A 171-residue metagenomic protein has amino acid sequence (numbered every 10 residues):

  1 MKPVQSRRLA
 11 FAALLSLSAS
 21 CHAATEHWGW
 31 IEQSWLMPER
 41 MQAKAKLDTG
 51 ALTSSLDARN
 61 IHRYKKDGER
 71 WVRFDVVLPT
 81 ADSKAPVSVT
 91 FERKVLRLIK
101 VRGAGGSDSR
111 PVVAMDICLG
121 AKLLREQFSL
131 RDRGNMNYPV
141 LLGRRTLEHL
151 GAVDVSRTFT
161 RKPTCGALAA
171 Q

Functional and structural regions predicted by a protein language model:
K2-A10: Bacterial N-terminal signal peptides that target proteins for export
F11-A12, E148: General helical structural elements
S18-S20: N-terminal signal peptide c-region/cleavage motif recognized by signal peptidases
A23-Q171: Pepsin/retropepsin-fold aspartyl endopeptidases
